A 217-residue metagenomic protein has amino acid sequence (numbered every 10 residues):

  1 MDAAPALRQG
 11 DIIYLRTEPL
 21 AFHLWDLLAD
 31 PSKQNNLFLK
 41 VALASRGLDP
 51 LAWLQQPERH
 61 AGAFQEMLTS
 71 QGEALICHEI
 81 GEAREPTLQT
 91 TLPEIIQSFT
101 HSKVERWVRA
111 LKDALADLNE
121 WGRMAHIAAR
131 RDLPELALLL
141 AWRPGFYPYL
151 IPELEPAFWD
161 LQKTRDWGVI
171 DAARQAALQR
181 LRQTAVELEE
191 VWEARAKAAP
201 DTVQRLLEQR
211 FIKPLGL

Functional and structural regions predicted by a protein language model:
M1-T69: Active-site scaffold of zinc-dependent metalloenzymes
Y14-T17, I76-H78, L139: Generic structural hydrophobic/aromatic packing signal, biased to beta-strands
L39-A44, K103-V108, P144-P152: Eukaryote-specific, cytoplasm-facing alpha-helical/coiled-coil scaffolding segments in long proteins
G62-A74, S102-A110: Short, charged/polar micro-motifs that form catalytic or ligand-binding hotspots
E73-T87: Active-site recognition of the HExxH zinc-binding catalytic motif
A83-D113: Post-HEXXH active-site segment of zinc metalloproteases
R109-A125: An active-site-proximal "capping" alpha-helix that borders the catalytic cofactor pocket
W121-L217: Long, well-structured alpha-helical subdomains associated with metal-dependent extracellular/ecto-lumenal hydrolases
